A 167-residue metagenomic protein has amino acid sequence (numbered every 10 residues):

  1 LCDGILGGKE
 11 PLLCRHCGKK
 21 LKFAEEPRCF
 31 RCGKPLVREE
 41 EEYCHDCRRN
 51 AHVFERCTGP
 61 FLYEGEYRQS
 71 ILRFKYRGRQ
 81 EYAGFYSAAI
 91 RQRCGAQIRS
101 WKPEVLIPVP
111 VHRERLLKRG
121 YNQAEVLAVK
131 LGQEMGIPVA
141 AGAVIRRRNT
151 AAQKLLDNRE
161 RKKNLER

Functional and structural regions predicted by a protein language model:
L1-R167: Glycine-rich phosphate/pyrophosphate-handling loop used in enzymes and phosphotransfer proteins
